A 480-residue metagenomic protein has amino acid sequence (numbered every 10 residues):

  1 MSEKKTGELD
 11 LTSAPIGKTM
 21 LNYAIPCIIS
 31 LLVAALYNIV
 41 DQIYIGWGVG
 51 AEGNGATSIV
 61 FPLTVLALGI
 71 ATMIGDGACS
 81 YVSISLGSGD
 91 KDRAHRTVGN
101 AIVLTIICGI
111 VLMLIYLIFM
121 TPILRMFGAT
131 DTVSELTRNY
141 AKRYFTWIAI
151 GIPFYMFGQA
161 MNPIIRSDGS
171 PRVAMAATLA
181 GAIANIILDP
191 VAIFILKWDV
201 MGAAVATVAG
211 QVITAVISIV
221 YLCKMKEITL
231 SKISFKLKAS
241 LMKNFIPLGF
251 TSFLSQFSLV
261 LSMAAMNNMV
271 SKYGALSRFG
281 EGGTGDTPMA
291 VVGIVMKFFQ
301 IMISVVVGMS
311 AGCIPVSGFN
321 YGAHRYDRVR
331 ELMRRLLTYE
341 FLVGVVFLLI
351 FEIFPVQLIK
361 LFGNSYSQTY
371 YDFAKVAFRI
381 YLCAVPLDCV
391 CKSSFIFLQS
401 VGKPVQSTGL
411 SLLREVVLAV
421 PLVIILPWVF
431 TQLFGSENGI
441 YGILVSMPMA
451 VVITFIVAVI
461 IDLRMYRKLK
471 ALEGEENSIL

Functional and structural regions predicted by a protein language model:
M1-A24, V82-G151, I195-F250, S317-A384 (+1 more regions): Short alpha-helical transmembrane segments in multi-pass integral membrane proteins
N22-D41, W147, G181, G210-T214 (+3 more regions): Transmembrane helical elements of multi-pass membrane transporters/channels
I28, L32, L36, V40 (+18 more regions): Generic alpha-helical transmembrane segments of integral inner-membrane proteins, especially permease/transport modules
L32, L36-N54, L124-E135, V191-W198 (+4 more regions): Helix-terminus/linker motif at the lipid-water interface of multi-pass membrane proteins
L36-I39, G48-A51, S85-S88, S167-D168 (+6 more regions): Helix-loop interface residues and adjacent transmembrane-helix termini in multi-pass membrane transporters, primarily
A51-P62, A141, F145, A204 (+4 more regions): Small-residue hotspots at the loop-to-helix junctions and early N-terminal turns of transmembrane alpha-helices
N54-L114, Y155-A174, M289-P355, D388-S407 (+1 more regions): Small-residue-rich hydrophobic transmembrane alpha-helices
G75, W147-R166, A174-N185, A203-V216 (+4 more regions): Short runs within selected transmembrane alpha-helices of multi-pass transporters and secretion channels
